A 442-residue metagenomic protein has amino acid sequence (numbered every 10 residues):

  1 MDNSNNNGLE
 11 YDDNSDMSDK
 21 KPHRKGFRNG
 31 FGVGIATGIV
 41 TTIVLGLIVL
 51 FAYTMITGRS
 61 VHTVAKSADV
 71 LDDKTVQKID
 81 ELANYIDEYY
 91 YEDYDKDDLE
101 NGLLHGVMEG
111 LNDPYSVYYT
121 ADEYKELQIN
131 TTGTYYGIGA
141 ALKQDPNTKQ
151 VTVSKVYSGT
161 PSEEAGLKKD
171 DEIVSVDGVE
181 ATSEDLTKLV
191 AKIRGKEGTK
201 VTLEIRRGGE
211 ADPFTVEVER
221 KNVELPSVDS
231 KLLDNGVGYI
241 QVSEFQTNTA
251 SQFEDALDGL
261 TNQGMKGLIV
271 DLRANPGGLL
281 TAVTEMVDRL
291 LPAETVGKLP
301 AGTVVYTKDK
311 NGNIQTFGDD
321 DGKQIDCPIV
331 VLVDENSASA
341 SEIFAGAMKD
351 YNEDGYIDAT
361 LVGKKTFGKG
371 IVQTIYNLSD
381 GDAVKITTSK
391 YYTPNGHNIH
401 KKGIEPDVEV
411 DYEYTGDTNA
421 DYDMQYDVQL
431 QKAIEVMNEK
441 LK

Functional and structural regions predicted by a protein language model:
M1-Q144, S175-V176, L186-L232, T261-N262 (+3 more regions): Intrinsically disordered, Ser/Thr/Pro/Gly-rich linkers and terminal tails that flank and connect PDZ domains
P22-H23, T152-S154, E163, D177 (+2 more regions): Cleft-lining beta-strand/loop regions that shape enzyme active-site pockets
G38, T42, D72, G133-S175 (+2 more regions): PDZ/PDZ-like domain segments forming the peptide/carboxylate-binding groove, activating on the N-terminal beta-strands
L104, A141-Y157, G236-Q241, K323 (+2 more regions): PDZ/PDZ-like groove recognition
V156-S158, K169-D170, E197, D380 (+1 more regions): Short, flexible surface segments
Q373-N377, D382-D417: Conserved P-loop NTPase
